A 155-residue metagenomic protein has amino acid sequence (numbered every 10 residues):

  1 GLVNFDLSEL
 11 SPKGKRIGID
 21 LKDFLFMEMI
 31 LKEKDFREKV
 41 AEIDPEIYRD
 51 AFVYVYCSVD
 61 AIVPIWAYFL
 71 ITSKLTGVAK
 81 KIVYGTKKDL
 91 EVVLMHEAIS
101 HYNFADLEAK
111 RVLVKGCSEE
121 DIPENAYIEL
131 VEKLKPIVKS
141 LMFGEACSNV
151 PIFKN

Functional and structural regions predicted by a protein language model:
G1-I62, T72, I137-S140, G144-E145 (+1 more regions): N-terminal, charge-rich interaction modules
V40-A41, I82, N125-A126, K133-L134: A domain-level signal for the structural core that forms small-molecule/cofactor-binding pockets and catalytic centers
F52-S58, V83-G85, R111-C117: Short glycine-rich or small-residue beta-strand-to-loop segments that form or flank ligand, phosphate, metal/Fe-S
S58-I65, C117-E124, S148-N149: Gly/Ser/Thr-rich loops at beta-strand to alpha-helix junctions that form or flank small-molecule/cofactor-binding
I65-T72, E124-V131: Short Gly/Thr/Asp-enriched flexible loops that form oxyanion-binding sites at enzyme active sites
A67-D106, A146-S148: Long, charge-dense
F104-E129: Extended, charge-rich low-complexity interaction segments
